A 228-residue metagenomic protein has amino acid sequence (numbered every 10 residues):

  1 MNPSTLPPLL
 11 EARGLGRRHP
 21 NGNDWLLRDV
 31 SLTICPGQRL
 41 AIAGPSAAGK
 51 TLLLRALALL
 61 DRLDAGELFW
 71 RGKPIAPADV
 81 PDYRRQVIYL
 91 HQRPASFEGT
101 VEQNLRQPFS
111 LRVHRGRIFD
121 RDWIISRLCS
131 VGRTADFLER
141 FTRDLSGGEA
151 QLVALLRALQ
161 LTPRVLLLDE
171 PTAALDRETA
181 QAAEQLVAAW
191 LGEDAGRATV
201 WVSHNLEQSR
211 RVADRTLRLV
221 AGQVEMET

Functional and structural regions predicted by a protein language model:
T5-A12, G16-D29: A short, flexible loop at the N-terminus of ABC-type nucleotide-binding domains that lies
A58: Helix-to-loop junction immediately C-terminal to a conserved catalytic motif
P74-I88: ABC ATPase NBD coupling module
G99-H114: Q-loop/switch helix immediately C-terminal to the Walker
I118-F137: Conserved ABC ATPase "signature" region
F141-L145, E149: Conserved ABC ATPase signature
L166-E170: Catalytic Walker B motif of ABC-type/P-loop ATPase nucleotide-binding domains
